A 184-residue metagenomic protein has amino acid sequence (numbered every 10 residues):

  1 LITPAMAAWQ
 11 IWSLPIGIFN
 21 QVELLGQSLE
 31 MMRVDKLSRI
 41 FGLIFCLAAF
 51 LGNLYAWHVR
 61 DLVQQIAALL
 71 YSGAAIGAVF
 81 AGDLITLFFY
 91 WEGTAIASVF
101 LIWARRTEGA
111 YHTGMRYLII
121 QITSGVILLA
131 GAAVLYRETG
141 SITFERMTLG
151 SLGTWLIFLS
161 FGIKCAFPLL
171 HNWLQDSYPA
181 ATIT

Functional and structural regions predicted by a protein language model:
L1, A48-D61, V99-T113, C165-P179: C-terminal ends of transmembrane helices
L1, I66-L70, A74-L152, I163-A166: Alpha-helical multi-pass transmembrane bundles of energy-transducing inner-membrane proteins
L1-I66: Transmembrane helix-loop-helix hairpins at membrane boundaries of multipass inner-membrane proteins
V22-E23, T113, S151, W155-T184: Short helix-boundary/re-entrant hairpin motifs in multi-pass inner-membrane proteins
M32-I40, F80, L118, T154-F158: Hydrophobic alpha-helical transmembrane segments of multi-pass small-molecule transporters/permeases
L37, D83-L84, A181-T184: Structural motif at transmembrane-helix junctions in multi-pass transporters
F41-F50, G131-A132, I157-K164: Hydrophobic cores of alpha-helical transmembrane segments in multi-pass inner/ER membrane proteins, independent
